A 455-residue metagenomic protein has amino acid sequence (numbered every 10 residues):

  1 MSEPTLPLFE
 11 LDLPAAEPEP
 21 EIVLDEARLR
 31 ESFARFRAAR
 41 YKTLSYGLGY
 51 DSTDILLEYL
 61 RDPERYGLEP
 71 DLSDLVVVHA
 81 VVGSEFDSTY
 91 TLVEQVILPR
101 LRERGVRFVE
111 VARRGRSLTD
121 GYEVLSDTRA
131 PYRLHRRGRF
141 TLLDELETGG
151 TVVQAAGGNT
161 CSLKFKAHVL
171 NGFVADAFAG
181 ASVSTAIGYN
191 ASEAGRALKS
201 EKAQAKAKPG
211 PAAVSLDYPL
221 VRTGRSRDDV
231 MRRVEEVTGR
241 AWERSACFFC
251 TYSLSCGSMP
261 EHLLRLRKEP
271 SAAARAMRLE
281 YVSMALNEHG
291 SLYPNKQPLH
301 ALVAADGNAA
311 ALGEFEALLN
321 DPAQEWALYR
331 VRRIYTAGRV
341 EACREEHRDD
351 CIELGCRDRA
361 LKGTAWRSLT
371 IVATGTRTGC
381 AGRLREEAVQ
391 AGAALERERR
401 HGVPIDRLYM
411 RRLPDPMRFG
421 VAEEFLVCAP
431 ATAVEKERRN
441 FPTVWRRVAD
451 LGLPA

Functional and structural regions predicted by a protein language model:
S2-A455: Nucleotide-activated chemistry modules centered on ATP-dependent adenylation/adenylyltransferase
